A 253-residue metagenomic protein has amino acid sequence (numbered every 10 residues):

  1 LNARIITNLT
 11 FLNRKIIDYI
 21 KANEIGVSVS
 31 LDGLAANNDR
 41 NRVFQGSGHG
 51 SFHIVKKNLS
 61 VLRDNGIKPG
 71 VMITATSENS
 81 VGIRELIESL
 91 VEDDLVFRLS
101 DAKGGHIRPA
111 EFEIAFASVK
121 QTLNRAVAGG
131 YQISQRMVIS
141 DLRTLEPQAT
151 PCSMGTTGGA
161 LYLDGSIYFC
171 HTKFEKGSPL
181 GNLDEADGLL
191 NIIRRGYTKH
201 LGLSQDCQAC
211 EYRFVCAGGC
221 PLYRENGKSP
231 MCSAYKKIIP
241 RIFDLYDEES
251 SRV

Functional and structural regions predicted by a protein language model:
L1-A102: Radical SAM/AdoMet-radical enzyme domain recognition
A36-N41, E78, V96-A115, S134-Q148 (+1 more regions): Flexible glycine/acidic-rich beta-alpha junction loops that bind and position SAM and/or redox cofactors in anaerobic
H53-K56, R84-E85, E111-R125: Well-ordered, non-membrane alpha-helical segments in soluble/globular domains
I114-R143, H171-A217: C-terminal accessory region of radical SAM enzymes
C152-T156: Short, small/polar residue-rich loop motifs at catalytic or cofactor-binding pockets
L161-Y162: Short, acidic, Ser/Thr-enriched surface-loop or helix-capping motifs
G202-V253: Radical SAM enzyme core and accessory elements
